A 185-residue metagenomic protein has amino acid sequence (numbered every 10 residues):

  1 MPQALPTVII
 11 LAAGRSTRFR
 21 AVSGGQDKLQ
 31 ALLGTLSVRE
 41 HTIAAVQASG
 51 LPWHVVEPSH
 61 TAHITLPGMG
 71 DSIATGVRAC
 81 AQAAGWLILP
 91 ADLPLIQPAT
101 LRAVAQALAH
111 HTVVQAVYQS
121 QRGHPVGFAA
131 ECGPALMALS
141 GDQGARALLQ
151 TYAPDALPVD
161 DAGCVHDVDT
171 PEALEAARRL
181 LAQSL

Functional and structural regions predicted by a protein language model:
P2-P58: N-terminal glycine-rich phosphate-binding loop and ensuing alpha1 helix
P2-V8, A138-L185: Conserved alpha/beta core of the MobA/IspD/sugar-nucleotide pyrophosphorylase nucleotidyltransferase superfamily
L32, L95, G127, D167-V168: Short aromatic/basic micro-patch
L33, V56, A116, L157-V159 (+1 more regions): Hydrophobic residues at beta-strand termini and immediately following loops that shape nucleotide-binding pockets
T35, Q47-P52, E57-H60, A81-G85 (+2 more regions): Short glycine/proline-enriched coil/turn segments at helix->beta-strand junctions
V56-T65, A162-G163: Short beta->alpha junction loops
H63-A138: Conserved beta-loop-beta/alpha segment of the NTase-like Rossmann-fold superfamily that binds/positions NTPs
